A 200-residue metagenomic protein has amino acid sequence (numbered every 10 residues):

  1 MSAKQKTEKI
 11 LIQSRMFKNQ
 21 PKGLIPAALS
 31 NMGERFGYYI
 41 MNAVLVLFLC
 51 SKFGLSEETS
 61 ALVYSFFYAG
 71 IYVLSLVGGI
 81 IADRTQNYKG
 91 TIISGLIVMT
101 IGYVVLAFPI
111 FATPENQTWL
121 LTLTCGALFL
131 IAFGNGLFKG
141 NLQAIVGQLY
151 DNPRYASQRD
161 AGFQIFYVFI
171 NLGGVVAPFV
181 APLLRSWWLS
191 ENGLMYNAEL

Functional and structural regions predicted by a protein language model:
M1-N31, R35, P114-T122: Cytosolic juxtamembrane N-terminal segment immediately preceding the first transmembrane helix of multi-pass
M32, G102, N116-N141: Hydrophobic core of transmembrane alpha-helices in multi-pass small-molecule transporters, especially MFS/SLC-type
M41-T59, S186: Short amphipathic helix-loop junctions that connect adjacent transmembrane helices in Major Facilitator Superfamily/SLC
L62-R84, T100, V175-A177: Central cavity-lining transmembrane alpha-helices of secondary-active solute carriers, predominantly the Major
G70-I71, Q158-L189, L200: Glycine-rich segments within core transmembrane alpha-helices of 12-TM secondary carriers
R84-M99, S157: Cytoplasmic membrane-interface "Motif A"-like loop-to-helix N-cap segments of 12-TM Major Facilitator Superfamily
S94-L121: C-terminal ends and interior cores of transmembrane alpha-helices in multi-pass membrane transporters/permeases
L137-P153: Intracellular juxtamembrane helix-capping segments at the cytosolic ends of symmetry-related transmembrane helices
